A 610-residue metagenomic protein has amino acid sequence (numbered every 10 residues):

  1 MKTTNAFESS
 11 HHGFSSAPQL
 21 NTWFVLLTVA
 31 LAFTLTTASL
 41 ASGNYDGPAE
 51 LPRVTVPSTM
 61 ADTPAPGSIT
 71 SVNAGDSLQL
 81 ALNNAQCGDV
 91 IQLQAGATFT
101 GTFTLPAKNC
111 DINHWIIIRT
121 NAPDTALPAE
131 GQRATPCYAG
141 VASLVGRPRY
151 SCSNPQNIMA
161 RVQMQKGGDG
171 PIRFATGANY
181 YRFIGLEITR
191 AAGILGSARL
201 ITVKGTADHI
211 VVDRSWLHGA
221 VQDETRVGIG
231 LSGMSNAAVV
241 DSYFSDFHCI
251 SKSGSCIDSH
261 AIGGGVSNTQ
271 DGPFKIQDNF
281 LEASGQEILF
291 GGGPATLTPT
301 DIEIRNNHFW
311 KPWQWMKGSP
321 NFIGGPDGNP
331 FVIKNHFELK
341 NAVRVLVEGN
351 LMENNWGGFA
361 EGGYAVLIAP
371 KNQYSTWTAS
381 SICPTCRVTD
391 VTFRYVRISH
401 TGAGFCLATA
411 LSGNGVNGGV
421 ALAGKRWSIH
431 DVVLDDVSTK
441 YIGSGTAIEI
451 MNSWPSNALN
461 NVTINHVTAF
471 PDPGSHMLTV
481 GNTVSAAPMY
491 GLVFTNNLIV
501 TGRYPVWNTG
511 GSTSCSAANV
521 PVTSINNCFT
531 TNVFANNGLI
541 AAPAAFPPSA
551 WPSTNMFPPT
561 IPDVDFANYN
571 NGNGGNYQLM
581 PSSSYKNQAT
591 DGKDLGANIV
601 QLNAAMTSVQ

Functional and structural regions predicted by a protein language model:
M1-T22: N-terminal secretory signal peptides that target proteins for export/translocation
W23-T37: Bacterial N-terminal signal peptides
S42-S68, Q132-S143, R147-R149, S153-N157 (+4 more regions): Acidic, glycine- and Ser/Thr-rich low-complexity intrinsically disordered tracts in extracellular/secreted proteins
T59-F99, T104, P171, K586 (+2 more regions): Acidic Gly/Asp/Thr-rich repetitive segments characteristic of extracellular carbohydrate-active and adhesion proteins
M60-T63, C87-Q94, T100-R161, A175-I184 (+2 more regions): Beta-solenoid repeat scaffold
T98-F99, D124-T125, T189-R190, H218 (+1 more regions): Solvent-exposed loop/turn segments at secondary-structure junctions within structured extracellular/periplasmic domains
N113-I116, N157-R173, I194-K204, V221-S232 (+8 more regions): Extracellular beta-strand/beta-solenoid scaffold signature
W115, N179-R190, D208-A220, S235-I250 (+13 more regions): Right-handed parallel beta-helix
